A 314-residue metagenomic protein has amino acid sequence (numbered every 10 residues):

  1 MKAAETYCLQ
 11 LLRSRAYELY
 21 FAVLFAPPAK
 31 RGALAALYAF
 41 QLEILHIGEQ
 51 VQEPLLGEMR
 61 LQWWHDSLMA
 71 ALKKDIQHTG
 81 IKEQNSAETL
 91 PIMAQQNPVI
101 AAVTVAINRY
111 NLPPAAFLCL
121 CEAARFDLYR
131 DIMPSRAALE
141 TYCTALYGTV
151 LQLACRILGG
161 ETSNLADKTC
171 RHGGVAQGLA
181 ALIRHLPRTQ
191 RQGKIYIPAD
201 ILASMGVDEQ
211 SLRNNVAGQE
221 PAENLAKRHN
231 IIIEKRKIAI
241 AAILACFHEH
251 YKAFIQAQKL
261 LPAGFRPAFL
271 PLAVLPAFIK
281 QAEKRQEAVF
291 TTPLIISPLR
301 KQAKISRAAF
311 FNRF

Functional and structural regions predicted by a protein language model:
M1-D75, N85-A106, Y110-A124, T141-Q152 (+3 more regions): Catalytic cores of Mg2+-dependent Asp-rich isoprenoid enzymes
K82: Catalytic cores of transferase enzymes with a strong primary signal for eukaryotic protein kinases
R125-A138: Acidic/His metal-coordination segments adjacent to aromatic residues that form catalytic metal sites in metalloenzymes
G159-E161: A generic structural motif
